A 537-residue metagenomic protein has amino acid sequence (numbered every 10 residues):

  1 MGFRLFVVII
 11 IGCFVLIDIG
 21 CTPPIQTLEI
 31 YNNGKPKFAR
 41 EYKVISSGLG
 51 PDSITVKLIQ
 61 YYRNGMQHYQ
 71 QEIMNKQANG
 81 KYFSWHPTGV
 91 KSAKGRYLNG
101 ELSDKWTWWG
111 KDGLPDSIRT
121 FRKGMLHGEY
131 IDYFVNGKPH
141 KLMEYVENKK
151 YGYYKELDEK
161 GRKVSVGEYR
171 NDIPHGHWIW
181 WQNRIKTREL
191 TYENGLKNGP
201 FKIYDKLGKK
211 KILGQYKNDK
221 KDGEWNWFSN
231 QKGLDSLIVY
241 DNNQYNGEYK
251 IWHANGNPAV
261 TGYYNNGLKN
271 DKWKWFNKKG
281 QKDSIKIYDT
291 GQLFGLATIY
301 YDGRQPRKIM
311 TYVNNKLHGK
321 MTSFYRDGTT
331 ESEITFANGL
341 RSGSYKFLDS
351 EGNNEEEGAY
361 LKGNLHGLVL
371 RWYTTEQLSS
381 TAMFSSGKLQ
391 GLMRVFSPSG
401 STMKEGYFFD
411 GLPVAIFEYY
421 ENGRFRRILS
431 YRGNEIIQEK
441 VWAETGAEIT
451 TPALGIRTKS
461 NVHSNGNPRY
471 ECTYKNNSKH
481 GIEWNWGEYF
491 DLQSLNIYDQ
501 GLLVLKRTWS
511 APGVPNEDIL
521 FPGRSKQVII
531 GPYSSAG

Functional and structural regions predicted by a protein language model:
M1-V7: Bacterial N-terminal signal peptides that target proteins for export
V7-D18: Bacterial N-terminal signal peptides
D18-G537: Glycine/tyrosine- and acidic-biased, solvent-exposed loop/turn segments at the edges of beta-strands
